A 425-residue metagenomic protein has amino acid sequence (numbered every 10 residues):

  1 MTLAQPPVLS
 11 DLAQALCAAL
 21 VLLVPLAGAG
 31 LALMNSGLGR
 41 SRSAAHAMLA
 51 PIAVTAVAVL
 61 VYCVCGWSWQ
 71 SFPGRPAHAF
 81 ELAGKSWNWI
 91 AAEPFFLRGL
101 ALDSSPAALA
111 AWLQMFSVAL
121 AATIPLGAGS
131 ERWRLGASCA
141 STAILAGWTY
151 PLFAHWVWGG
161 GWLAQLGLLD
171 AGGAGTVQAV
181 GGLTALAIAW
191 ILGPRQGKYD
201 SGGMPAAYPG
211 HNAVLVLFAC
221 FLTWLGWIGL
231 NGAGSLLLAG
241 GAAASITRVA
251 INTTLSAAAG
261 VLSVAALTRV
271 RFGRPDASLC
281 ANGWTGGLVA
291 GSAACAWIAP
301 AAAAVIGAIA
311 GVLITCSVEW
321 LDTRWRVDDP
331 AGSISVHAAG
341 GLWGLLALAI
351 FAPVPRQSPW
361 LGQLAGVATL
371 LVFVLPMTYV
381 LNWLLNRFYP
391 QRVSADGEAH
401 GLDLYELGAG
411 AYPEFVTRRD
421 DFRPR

Functional and structural regions predicted by a protein language model:
T2-R425: Hydrophobic alpha-helical transmembrane bundles of multi-pass membrane proteins
